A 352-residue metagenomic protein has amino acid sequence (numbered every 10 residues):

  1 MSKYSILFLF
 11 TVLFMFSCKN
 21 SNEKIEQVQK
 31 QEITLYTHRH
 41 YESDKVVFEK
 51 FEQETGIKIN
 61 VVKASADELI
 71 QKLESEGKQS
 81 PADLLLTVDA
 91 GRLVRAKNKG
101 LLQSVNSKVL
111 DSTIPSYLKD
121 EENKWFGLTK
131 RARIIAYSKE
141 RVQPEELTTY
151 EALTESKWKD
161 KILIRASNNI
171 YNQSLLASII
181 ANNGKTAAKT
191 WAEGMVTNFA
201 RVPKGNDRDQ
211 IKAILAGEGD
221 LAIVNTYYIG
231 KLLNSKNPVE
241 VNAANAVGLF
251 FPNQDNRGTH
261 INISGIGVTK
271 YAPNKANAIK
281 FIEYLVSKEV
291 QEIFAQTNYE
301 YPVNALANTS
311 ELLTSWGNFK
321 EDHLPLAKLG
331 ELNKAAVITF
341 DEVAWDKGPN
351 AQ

Functional and structural regions predicted by a protein language model:
M15-S17: C-terminal motif of bacterial Sec signal peptides marking the signal peptidase cleavage site
N20-R95: Early extracytoplasmic/lumenal segment of secretory-pathway proteins
Y36-R39, E121, Y137-K139, E145 (+3 more regions): Short beta-strand->loop
S80-L85, Q103-Y137, E151, K161-I164: A structural signal for short loop-to-beta-strand junctions that line the ligand-binding cleft of periplasmic/secreted
L93-L101, L118-T148, A177, I261-G267: Periplasmic solute-binding protein
S178, N183-F251: Ligand-binding pocket segment of bilobal, Venus flytrap-like solute-binding proteins
S264-L324: Mature extracytoplasmic/periplasmic domains
E311-Q352: Extracellular/periplasmic bilobal clamshell ligand-binding domains
